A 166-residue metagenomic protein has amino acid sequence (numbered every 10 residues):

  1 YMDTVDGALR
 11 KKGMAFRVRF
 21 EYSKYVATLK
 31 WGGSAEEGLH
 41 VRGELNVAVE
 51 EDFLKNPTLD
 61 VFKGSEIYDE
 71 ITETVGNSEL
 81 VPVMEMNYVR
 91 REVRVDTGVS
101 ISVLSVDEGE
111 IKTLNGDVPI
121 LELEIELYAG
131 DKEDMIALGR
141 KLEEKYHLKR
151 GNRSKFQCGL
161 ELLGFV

Functional and structural regions predicted by a protein language model:
Y1-V166: Phosphate-end processing signature that detects enzymes handling 5′-triphosphorylated RNA and polyphosphate
